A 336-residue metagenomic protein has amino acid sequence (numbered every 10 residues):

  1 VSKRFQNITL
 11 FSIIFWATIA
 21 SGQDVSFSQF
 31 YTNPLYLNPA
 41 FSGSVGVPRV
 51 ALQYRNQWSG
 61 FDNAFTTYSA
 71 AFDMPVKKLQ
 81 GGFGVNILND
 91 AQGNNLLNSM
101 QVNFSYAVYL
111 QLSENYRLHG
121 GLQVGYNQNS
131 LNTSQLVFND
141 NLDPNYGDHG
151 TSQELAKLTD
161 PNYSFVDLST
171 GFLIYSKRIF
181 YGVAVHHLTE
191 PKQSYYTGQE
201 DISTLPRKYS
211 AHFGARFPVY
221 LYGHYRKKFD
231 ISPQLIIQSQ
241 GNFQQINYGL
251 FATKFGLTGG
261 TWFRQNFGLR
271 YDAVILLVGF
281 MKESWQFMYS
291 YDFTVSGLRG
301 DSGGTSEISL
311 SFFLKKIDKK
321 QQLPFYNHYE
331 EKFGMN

Functional and structural regions predicted by a protein language model:
V1-T9: Bacterial N-terminal signal peptides that target proteins for export
L10-F15: Hydrophobic helical h-region of N-terminal Sec-dependent signal peptides in bacterial secretory/periplasmic proteins
A17-I19: N-terminal signal peptide c-region/cleavage motif recognized by signal peptidases
Q23-N336: Subset of outer-membrane beta-barrel
